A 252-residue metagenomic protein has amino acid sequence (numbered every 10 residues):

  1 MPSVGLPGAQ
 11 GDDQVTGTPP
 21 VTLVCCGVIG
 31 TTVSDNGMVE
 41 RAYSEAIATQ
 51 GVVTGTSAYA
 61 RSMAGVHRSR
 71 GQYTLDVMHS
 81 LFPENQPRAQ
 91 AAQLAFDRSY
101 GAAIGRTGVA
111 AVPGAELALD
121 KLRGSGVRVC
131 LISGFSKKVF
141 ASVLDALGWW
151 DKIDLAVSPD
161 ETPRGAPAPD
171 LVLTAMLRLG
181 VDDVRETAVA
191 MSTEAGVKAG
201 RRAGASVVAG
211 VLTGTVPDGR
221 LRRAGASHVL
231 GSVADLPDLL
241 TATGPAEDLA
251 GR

Functional and structural regions predicted by a protein language model:
M1-C26, D248-R252: Non-catalytic pre-domain segments flanking phosphatase-related domains
G5, G17-L117, K121: N-terminal helical cap/lid subdomain that shapes the substrate entry/recognition surface in HAD-like hydrolases
T32, A111, V129, V189-A190 (+2 more regions): Conserved SAM-binding loop
Y43, A115-D145, G200: Substrate-recognition element of Asp-dependent hydrolases with the DxDx(T/V) motif
V53, W150-D154, D182: Conserved H-loop
R164, D170-V172, V184-R185, P217-R252: Short acidic, glycine/proline-enriched helix-loop-strand junctions
A166-A195: Conserved Lys-Pro-Asp/Glu-containing loop-to-beta segment of HAD-superfamily phosphomonoesterases, centered on
A188-H228: Acidic, Mg2+-coordinating phosphoryl-transfer loop and its flanking beta/alpha structural elements, shared across
